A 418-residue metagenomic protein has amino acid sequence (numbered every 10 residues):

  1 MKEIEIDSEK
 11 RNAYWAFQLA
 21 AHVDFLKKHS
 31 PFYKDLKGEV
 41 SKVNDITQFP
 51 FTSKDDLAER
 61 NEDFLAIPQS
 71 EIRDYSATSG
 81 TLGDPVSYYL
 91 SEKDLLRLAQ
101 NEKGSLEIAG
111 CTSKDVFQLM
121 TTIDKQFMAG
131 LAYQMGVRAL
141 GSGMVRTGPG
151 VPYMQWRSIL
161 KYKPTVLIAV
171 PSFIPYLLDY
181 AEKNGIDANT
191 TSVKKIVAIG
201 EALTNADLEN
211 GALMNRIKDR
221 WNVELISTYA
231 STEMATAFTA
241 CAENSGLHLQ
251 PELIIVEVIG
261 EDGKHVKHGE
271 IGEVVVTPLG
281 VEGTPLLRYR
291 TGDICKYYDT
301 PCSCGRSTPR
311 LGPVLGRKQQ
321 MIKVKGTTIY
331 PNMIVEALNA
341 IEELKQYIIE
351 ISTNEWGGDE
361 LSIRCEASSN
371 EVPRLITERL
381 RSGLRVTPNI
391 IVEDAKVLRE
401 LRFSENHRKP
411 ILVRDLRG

Functional and structural regions predicted by a protein language model:
M1-A77, G83-Q100, G104-I108, S113 (+5 more regions): Nucleotide 5′-phosphate-binding alpha/beta core
M1-K2, K54-W221, I226, F238-E243: Active-site phosphate/ATP/adenylate-binding loop shared across adenylate-forming ligases
D124, A202-G211, S303-L311, D394-L401: Short, flexible, glycine-rich and Lys/Arg-enriched loop motifs at helix boundaries that contact anionic partners
M144, L225, V256, Y347-I349 (+1 more regions): Generic structural signal for residues in well-ordered beta-strands
P152-M154, E233-M234, K396-L401: A short acidic, often aromatic-flanked loop/helix-cap motif at beta-alpha or helix-coil junctions that lines enzyme
L167, G280-V386, R399, R408: AMP-binding/adenylate-forming catalytic core of the ANL superfamily
L208-P301: Conserved AMP-binding/adenylate-forming
